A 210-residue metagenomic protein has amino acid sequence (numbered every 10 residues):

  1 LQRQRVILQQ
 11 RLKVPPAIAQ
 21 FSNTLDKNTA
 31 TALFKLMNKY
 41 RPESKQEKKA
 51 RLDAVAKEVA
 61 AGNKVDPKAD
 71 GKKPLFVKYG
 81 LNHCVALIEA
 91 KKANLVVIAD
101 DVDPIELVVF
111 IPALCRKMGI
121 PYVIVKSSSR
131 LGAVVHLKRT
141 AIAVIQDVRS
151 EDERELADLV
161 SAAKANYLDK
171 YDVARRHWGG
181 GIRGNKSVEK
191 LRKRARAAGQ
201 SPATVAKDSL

Functional and structural regions predicted by a protein language model:
L1-K91, A157-L210: Polybasic, low-complexity intrinsically disordered tails and interdomain linkers
P74-L75, Y79, E89, V108-K170: Short basic, glycine-rich beta-strand/loop surfaces that mediate nucleic-acid
I88-E106: Structural recognition of short helix-loop-helix hairpins that underlie histone-fold modules
